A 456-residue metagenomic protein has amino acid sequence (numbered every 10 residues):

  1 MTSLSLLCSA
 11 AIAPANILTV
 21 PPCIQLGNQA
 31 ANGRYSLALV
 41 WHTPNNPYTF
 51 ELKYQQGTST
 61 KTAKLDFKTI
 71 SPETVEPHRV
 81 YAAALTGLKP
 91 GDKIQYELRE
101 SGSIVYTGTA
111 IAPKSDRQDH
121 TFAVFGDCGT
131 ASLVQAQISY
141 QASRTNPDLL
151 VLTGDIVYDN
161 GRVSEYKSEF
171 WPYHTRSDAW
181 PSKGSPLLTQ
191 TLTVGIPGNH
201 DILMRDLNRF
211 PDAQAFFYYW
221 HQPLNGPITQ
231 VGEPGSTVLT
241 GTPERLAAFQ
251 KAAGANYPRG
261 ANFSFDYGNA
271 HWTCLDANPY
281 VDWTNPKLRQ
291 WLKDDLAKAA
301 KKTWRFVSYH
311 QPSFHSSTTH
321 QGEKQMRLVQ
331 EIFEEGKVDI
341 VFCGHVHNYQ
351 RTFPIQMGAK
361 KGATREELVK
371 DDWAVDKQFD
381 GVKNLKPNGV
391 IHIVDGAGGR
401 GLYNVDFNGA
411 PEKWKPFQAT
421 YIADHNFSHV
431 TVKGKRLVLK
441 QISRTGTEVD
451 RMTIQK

Functional and structural regions predicted by a protein language model:
M1-S9: Bacterial N-terminal signal peptides
C8-V124, Y140-R144, A423, H429-K456: Acidic, histidine-bearing metal-coordination/catalytic regions of metal-dependent phosphoesterases
T60-V80, T121-A136, D159-G161, P227 (+4 more regions): Acidic/histidine-rich helix-loop elements that form or flank divalent-metal/phosphate-binding sites at the catalytic
K93-T109, S164-K301, L328, P354-G396 (+2 more regions): Extended active-site neighborhood of metal-dependent phosphoesterases/phosphodiesterases
H120-L192: Conserved, compact domain cores that house catalytic/ligand-binding motifs in diverse enzymes and effector modules
V124-G126, L150-D155, T189, T193-N199 (+4 more regions): Active-site neighborhood of phospho(di)ester-bond hydrolases with catalytic His/Asp-centered motifs
Y267-H271, L288, S308-S313, K413-M452: Extracellular low-complexity, Gly/Ser/Thr-rich intrinsically disordered linkers and protease-sensitive activation/hinge
A299-S317: Short acidic, glycine-rich surface-loop motifs adjacent to enzyme active sites
